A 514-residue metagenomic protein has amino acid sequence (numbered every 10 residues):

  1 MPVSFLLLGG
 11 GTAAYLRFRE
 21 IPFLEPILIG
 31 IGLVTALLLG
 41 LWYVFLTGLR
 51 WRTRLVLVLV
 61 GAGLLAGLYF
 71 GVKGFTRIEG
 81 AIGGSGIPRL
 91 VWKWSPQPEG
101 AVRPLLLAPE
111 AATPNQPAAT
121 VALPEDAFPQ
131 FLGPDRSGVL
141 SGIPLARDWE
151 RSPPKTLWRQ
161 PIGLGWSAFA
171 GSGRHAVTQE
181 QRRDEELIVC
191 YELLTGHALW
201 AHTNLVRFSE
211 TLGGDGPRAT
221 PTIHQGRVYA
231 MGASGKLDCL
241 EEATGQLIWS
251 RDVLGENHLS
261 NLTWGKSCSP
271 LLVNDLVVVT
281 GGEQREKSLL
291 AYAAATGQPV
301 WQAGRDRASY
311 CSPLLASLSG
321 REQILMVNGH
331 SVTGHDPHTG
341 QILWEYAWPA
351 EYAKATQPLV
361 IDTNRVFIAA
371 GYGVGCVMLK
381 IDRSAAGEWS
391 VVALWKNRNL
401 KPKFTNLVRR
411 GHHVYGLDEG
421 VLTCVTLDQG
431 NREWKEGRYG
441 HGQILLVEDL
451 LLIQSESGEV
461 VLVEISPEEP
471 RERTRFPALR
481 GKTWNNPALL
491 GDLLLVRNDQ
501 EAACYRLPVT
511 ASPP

Functional and structural regions predicted by a protein language model:
M1-L49: Membrane-embedded alpha-helical segments of integral membrane proteins
W51-R77, W94: Internal/C-terminal transmembrane anchor helices
K93-I162, L187-V189, L194-E210, Q246-L259 (+7 more regions): Aromatic (tryptophan-biased) beta-strands that constitute blades/sheets of beta-rich domains
R151-P153, L157-A170, R182-E185, A201-T222 (+8 more regions): Extracytoplasmic beta-rich repeat domains
G173-R174, Q225-G226, N274-D275, R321-E322 (+4 more regions): Short coil/turn segments that connect the beta-strands within blades of beta-propeller domains
V374-C376, G458, K482-P514: Blade-level signature of beta-propeller repeat domains, shared across WD40, Kelch, NHL, RCC1 and BNR/Asp-box propellers
V374-C376, N397-I465: Loop/turn-rich, solvent-exposed surfaces of beta-rich toroidal or solenoidal domains
C376-G387, L427, L462-E468, R506-P513: Short loop/turn segments immediately following beta-strands, especially the blade-tip and inter-blade linker loops
